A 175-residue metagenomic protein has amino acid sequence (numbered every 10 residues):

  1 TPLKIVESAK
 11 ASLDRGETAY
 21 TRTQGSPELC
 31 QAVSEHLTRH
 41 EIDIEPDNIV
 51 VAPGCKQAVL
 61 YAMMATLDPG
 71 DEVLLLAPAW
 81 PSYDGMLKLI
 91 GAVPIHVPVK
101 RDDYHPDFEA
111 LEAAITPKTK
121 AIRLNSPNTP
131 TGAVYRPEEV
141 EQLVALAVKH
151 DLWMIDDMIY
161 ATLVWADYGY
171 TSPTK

Functional and structural regions predicted by a protein language model:
T1-G54, Y61: N-terminal small-domain helix-loop-helix segment of the aminotransferase-like
I44-I49, P69-E72, K118: Short acidic capping loops at alpha-helix termini that bridge into adjacent secondary structure
C55-L60, A79-Y83: Conserved coil-to-alpha-helix start sites within the AMP-binding
A65-L87: Conserved PLP-anchoring active-site segment centered on the Schiff-base-forming lysine
Y83, L143, P173: Aromatic/hydrophobic pocket-lining residues that form π-stacking "cages" and hydrophobic walls in ligand
L89-I95: A short helix-loop-beta submotif of the ANL/AMP-binding
V99-G169: Active-site phosphate-binding strand-loop segment of PLP-dependent enzymes
